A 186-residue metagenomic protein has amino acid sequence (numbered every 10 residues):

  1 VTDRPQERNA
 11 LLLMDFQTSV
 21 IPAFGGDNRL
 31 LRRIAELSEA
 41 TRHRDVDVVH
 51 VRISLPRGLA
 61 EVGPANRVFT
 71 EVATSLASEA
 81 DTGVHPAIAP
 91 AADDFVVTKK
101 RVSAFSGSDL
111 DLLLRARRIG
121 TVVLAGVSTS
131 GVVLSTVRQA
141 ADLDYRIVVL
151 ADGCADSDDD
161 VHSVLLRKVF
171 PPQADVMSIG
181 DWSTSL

Functional and structural regions predicted by a protein language model:
V1-A10, E36-R44, T70-L186: Active-site-adjacent betaalpha module
M14, R52-S54, A125: Conserved residues at the C-terminal ends of beta-strands
T18-A23: Short acidic, Gly/Ser-rich segments with clustered Asp/Glu that frequently serve as metal-coordination loops in enzyme
F24-R42: …and closely analogous acidic/polar surface helices at protein-protein or active-site interfaces in A-domain-like
T41-A60: Von Willebrand factor
I53, A60-E61, R67, V133 (+1 more regions): Short Asp/Glu-rich motifs
R57-A77: Acidic/polar short surface loop at catalytic or gating sites that assists cofactor/ion binding and chemistry
